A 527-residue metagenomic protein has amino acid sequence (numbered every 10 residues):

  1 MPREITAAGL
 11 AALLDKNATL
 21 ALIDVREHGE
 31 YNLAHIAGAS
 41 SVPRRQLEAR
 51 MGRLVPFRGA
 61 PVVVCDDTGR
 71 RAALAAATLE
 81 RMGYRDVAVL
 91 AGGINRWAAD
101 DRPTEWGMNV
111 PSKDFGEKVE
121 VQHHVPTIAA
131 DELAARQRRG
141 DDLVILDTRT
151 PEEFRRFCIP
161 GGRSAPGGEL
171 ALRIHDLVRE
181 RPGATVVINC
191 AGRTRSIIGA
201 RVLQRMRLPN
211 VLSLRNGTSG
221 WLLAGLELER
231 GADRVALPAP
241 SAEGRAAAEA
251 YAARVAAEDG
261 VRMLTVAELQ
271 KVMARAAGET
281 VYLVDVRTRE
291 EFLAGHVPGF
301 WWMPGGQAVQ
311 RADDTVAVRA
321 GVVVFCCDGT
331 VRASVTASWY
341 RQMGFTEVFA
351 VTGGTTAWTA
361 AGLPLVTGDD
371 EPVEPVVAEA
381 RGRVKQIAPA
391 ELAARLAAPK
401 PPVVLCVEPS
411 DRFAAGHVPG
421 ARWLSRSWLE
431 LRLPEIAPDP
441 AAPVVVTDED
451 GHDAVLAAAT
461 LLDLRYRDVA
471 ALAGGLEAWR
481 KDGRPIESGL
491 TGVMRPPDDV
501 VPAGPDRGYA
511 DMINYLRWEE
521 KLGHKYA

Functional and structural regions predicted by a protein language model:
M1-A21, V25-V144, T148-Y282, V286-V403 (+1 more regions): Rhodanese-like catalytic fold shared by cysteine-dependent sulfurtransferases and DSP/PTP-type phosphatases
